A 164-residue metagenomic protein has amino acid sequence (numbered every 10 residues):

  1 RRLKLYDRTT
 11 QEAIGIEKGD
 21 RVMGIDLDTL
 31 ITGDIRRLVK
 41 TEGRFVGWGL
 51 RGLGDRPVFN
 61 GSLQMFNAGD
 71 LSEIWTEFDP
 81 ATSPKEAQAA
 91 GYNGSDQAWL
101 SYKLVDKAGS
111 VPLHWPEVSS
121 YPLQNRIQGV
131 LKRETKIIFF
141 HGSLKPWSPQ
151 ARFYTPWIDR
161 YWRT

Functional and structural regions predicted by a protein language model:
R1-V58, L63-G69: GT-A fold catalytic core of metal-dependent nucleotide-sugar glycosyltransferases, centered on the diacidic
N67-T164: A glycosyltransferase accessory/donor-loop signature
